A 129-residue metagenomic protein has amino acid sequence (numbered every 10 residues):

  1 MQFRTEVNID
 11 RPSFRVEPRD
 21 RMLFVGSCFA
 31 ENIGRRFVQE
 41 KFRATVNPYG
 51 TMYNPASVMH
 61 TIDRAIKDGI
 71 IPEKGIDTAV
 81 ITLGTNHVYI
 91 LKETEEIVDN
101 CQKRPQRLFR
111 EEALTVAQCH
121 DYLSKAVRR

Functional and structural regions predicted by a protein language model:
M1-T61: Serine-esterase "nucleophile elbow" of acetyl-processing enzymes
I70-R129: Alpha-helical cap/lid subdomain in secreted, periplasmic, or secretory-pathway luminal O-acyl-processing enzymes
